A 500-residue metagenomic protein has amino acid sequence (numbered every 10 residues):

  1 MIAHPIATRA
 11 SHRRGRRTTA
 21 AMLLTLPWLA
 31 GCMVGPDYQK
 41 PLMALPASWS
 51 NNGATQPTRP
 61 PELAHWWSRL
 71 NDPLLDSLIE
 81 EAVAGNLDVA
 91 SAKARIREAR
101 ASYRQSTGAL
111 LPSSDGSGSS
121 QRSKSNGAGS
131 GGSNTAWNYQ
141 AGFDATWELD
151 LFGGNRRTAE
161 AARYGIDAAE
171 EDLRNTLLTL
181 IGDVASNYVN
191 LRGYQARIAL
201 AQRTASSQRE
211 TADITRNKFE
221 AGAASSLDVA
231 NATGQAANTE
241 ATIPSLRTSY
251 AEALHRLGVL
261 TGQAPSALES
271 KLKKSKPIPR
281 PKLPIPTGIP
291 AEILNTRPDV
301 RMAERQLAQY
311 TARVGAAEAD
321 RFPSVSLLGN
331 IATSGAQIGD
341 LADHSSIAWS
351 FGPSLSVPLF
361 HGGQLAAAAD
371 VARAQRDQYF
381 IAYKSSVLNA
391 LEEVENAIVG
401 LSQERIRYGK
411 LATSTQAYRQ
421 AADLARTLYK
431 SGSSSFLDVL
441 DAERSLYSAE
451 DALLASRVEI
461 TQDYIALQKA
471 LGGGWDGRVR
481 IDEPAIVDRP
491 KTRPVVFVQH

Functional and structural regions predicted by a protein language model:
I2-A20: Bacterial N-terminal signal peptides that target proteins for export
L29-G31: C-terminal motif of bacterial Sec signal peptides marking the signal peptidase cleavage site
M33, L75-S77, N138-Q140, S186 (+5 more regions): Transmembrane beta-barrel architecture of outer-membrane proteins
M33-S102, I278-A308, P358-L359, K384-V387 (+4 more regions): Bacterial Sec-pathway N-terminal export signals of envelope proteins
G53-L70, E80, S117-D144, T158 (+4 more regions): Small/polar, glycine/serine/threonine/aspartate-rich low-complexity segments that form flexible
A90-S91, T107-G108, L149-L177, L227 (+7 more regions): Sec/SRP-type N-terminal targeting helices
N155, E171-I289, G400, E404 (+3 more regions): Periplasmic alpha-helical coiled-coil/stalk elements that build and connect Gram-negative outer-membrane
F219-A223, Y429-S433, A470-G474: A short glycine-centered flexible hinge/capping loop motif at secondary-structure junctions
